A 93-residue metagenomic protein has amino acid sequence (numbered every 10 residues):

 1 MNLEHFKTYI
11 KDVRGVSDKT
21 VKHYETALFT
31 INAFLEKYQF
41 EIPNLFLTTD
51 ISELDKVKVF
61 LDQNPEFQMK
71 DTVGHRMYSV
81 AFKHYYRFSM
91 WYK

Functional and structural regions predicted by a protein language model:
N2-D18: Short, Lys/Arg-rich amphipathic segments at extreme N-termini
R14-Y92: Non-catalytic DNA-binding core/recognition domains of DNA-processing enzymes
